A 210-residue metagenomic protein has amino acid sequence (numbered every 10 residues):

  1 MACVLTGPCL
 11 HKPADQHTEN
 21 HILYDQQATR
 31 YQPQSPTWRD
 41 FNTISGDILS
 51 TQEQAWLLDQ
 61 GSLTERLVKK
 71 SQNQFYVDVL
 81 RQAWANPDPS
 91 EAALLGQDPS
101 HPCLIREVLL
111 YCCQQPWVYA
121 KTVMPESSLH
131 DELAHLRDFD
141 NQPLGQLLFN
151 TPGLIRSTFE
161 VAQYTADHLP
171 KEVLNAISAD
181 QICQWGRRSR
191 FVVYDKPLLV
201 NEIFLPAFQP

Functional and structural regions predicted by a protein language model:
A2-I105, L109-Y111, Q115-L169, V173-D180 (+1 more regions): N-terminal domain-onset segments
